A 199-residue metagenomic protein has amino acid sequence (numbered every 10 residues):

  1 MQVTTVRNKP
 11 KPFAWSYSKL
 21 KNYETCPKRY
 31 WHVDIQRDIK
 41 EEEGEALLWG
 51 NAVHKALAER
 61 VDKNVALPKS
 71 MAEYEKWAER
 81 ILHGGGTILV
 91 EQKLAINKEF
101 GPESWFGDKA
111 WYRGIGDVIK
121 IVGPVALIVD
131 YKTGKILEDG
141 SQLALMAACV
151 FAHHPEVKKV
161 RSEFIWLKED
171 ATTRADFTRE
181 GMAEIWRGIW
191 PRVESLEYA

Functional and structural regions predicted by a protein language model:
M1-P10, A14-W15, I96-P102, D108 (+2 more regions): Metal-dependent nuclease catalytic regions and adjoining charged, substrate-binding loops involved in nucleic-acid end
P10-V65, E91-Q92: Nuclease catalytic cores
S18, Y23, V33-D38, G84 (+3 more regions): Surface-exposed loop/turn and secondary-structure junction residues enriched for glycine/proline
K19, P27-W31, L48, A52 (+5 more regions): Exposed alpha-helical structural elements
Y30-Q36, V125-L127, E163-T172: Short acidic (Asp/Glu) and glycine-rich catalytic loops that position anionic groups and cofactors
R37-K40, D130, T173, F177: Short coil/turn segments at secondary-structure junctions
A46, D139-L143, M182: Short, charged, low-complexity patches
A52-I128, G134-Q142, H153-E163, R174: Catalytic cores of nuclease domains that cleave nucleic-acid phosphodiester backbones
